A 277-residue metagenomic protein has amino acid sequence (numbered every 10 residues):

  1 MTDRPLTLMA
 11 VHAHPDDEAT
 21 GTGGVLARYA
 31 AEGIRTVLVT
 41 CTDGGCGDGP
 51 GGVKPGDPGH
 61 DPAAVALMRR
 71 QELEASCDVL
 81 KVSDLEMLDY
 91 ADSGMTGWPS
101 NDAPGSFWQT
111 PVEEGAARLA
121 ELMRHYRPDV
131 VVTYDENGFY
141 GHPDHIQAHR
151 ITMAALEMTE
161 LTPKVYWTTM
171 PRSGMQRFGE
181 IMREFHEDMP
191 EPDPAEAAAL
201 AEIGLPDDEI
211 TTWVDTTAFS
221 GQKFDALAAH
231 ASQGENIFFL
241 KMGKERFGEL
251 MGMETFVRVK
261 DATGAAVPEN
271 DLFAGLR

Functional and structural regions predicted by a protein language model:
M1-M9, W98-R277: Metal-dependent de-N-acetylase/amidase catalytic core
M1-R127, A154, F247, V257-K260 (+1 more regions): Active-site rim/loop-helix segments in enzyme catalytic domains that contact anionic ligands
